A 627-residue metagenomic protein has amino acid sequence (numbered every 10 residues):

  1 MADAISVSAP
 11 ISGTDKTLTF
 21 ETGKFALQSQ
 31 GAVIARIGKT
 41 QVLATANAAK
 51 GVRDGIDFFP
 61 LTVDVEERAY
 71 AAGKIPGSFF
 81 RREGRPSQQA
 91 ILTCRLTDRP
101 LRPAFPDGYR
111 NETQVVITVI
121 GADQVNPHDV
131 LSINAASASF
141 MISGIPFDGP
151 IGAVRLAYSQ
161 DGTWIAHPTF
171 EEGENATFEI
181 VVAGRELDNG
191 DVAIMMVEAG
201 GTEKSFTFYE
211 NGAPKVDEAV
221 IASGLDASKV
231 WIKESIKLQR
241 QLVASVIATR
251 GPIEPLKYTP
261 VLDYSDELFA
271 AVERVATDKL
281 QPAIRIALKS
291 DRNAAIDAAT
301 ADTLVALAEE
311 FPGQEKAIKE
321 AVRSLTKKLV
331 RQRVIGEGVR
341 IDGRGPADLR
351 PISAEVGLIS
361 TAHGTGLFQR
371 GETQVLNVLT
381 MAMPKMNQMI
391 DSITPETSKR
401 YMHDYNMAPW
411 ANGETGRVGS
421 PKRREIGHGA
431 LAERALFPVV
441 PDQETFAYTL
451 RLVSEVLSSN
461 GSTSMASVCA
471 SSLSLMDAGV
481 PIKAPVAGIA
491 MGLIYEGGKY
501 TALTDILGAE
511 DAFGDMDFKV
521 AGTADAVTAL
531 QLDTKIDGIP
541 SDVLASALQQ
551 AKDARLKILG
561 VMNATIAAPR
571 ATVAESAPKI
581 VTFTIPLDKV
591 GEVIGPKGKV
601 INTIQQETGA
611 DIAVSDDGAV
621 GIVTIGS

Functional and structural regions predicted by a protein language model:
M1, G51-R53, F105-Y109, M141-D148 (+4 more regions): Secondary-structure transition/capping motifs at alpha-helix termini and the adjoining loop/turn into the next element
M1-A49, R53, P150, I247-T394 (+3 more regions): Extended amphipathic alpha-helical scaffolds
A2-A9, G13-D15, Q30, Q41 (+9 more regions): Alpha/propeptide regions of enzymes that mature by internal proteolysis
S29-T113, V119-N126, A193, E198-A213 (+4 more regions): Glycine-rich, flexible beta-strand/loop modules in the N-terminal catalytic cores of phosphate-handling
I37, A46-A48, V65-E67, I117-G121 (+12 more regions): Flexible glycine-/small-residue-rich
D107-T113, D148-P150, S235-P255, S290 (+7 more regions): Flexible, glycine/charged-enriched surface loops at secondary-structure junctions
I145-I284, L475-A571: Mobile "lid/hinge" segments at catalytic clefts and subdomain interfaces of large enzymes
W410, R417-P421, E425-S627: Conserved structured catalytic cores and adjacent interaction surfaces of nucleotide-binding/hydrolyzing enzymes
